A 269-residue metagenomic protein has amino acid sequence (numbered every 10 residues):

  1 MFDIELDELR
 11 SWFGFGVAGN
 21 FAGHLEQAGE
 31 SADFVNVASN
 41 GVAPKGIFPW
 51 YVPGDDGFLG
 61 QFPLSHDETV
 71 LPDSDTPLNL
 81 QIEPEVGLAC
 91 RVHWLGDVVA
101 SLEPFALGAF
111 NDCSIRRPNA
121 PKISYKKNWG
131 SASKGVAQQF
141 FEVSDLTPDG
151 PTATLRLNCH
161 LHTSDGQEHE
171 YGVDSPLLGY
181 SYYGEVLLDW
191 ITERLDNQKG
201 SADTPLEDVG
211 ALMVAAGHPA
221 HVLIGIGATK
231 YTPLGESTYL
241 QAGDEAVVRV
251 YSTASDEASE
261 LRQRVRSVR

Functional and structural regions predicted by a protein language model:
M1-R10: Short, hydrophobic/aliphatic alpha-helical segments
L9-V214, S237-T238, L261-R269: Glycine-enriched loop-and-adjacent helix/strand subsegments that border the catalytic/binding cleft of enzyme cores
V17-G19, H218-T232: Glycine-rich beta-strand-to-loop/alpha-helix junction loops that act as flexible
A22, A228-P233, Y251-D256: Short, charged beta-turn/beta-strand-edge "cap" motif at the junction between a beta-strand and an adjacent loop
P219, Q241-E245: Loop/turn positions that initiate beta-strands
